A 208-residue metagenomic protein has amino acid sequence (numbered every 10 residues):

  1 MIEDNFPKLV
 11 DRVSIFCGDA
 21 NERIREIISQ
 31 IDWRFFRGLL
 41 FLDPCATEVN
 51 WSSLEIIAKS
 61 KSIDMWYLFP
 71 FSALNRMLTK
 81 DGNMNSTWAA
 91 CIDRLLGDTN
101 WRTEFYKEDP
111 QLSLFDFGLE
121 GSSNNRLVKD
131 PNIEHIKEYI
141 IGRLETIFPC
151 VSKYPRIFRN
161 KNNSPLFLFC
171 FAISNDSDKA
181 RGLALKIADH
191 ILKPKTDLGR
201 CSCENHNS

Functional and structural regions predicted by a protein language model:
M1-S208: Class I S-adenosyl-L-methionine-dependent methyltransferase catalytic core
